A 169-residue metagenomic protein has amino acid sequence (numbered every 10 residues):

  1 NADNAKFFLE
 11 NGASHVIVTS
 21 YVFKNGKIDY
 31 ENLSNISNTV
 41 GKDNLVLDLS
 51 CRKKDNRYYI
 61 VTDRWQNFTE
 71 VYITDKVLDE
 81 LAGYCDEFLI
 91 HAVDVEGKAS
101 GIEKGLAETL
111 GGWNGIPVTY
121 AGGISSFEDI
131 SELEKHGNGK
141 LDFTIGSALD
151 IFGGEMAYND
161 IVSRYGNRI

Functional and structural regions predicted by a protein language model:
N1, N25-G26, S126, I151: Alpha-helix N-cap/loop-to-helix initiation residues
N1-H15, G105-F143, N159: Catalytic cores of alpha/beta
D3-V95: Conserved anion-binding
A5, K27-I28, R57, A99-S100 (+2 more regions): Short glycine-/acidic-enriched loop or helix-start segments at secondary-structure transitions that form or flank
I28-T39, I130-I169: C-terminal helical cap(s) of enzyme catalytic domains, especially alpha/beta-barrels
D29-S34, E70-D75, S100-T109, Y158-V162: Charged helix-capping and loop-helix junction motifs
K42-R52, P117-I124, T144-L149: Short, basic, helix/turn surface patches
D94-E96, I124-F127, D150: Short Gly/Pro-enriched loop/turn and capping motifs at secondary-structure junctions
